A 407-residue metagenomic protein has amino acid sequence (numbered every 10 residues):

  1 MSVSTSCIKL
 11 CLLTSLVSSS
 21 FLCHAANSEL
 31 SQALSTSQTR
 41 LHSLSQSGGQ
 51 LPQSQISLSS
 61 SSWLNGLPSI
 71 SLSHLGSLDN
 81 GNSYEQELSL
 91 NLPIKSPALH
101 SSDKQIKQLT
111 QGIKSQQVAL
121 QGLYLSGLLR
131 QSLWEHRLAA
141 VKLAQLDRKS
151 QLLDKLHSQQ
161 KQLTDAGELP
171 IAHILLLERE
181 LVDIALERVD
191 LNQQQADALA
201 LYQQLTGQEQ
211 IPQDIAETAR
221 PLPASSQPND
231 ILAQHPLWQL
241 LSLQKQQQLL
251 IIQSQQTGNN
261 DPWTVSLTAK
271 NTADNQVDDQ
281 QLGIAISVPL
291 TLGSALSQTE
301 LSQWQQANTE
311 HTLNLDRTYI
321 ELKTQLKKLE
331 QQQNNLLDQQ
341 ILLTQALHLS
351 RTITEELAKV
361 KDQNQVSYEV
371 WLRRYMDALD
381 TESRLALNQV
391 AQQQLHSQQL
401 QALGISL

Functional and structural regions predicted by a protein language model:
M1-N27: Gram-negative bacterial Sec-dependent N-terminal signal peptides
H24-S71, I94, S102, E168-A172 (+3 more regions): Bacterial Sec-pathway N-terminal export signals of envelope proteins
N27, S31-L34, Q210, R384-L407: Acidic, low-complexity, intrinsically disordered peripheral segments
T39-S43, Q53-P68, N80, L88-I106 (+6 more regions): A glycine-/polar-enriched beta->alpha junction
P68-H74, L241, W263-A269: Membrane-embedded beta-strand positions of outer-membrane beta-barrel proteins
S73-S77, P93, L156, T268-T272 (+1 more regions): Outer-membrane beta-barrel pore domains and translocons
L75-E85, N271-Q281: Solvent-exposed loop/turn segments connecting transmembrane beta-strands in outer-membrane beta-barrel proteins
G122-P236, L329-L336, Q340, E356 (+4 more regions): Periplasmic alpha-helical coiled-coil/stalk elements that build and connect Gram-negative outer-membrane
